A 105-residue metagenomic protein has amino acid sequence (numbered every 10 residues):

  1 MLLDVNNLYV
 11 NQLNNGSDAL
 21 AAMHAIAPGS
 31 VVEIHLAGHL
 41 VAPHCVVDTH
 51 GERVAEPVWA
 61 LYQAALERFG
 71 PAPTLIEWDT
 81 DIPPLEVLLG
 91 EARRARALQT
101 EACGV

Functional and structural regions predicted by a protein language model:
D4, I34, T74: Conserved, mostly hydrophobic/aromatic
N6-Y9, G38-A42, T80-I82: Active-site-proximal loop/turn and secondary-structure-junction residues that shape catalytic pockets, frequently
Q12-F69: Gly/Pro-rich active-site loop or hairpin
P28, E67, P71, A97 (+1 more regions): Secondary-structure boundary motif
E56-Q63, I76, L89-R93: A generic structural signal for well-ordered alpha-helical surface patches
P73-D79: Conserved active-site loop/cleft motifs that coordinate metal ions or position small ligands
L85-V105: C-terminal helical cap(s) of enzyme catalytic domains, especially alpha/beta-barrels
